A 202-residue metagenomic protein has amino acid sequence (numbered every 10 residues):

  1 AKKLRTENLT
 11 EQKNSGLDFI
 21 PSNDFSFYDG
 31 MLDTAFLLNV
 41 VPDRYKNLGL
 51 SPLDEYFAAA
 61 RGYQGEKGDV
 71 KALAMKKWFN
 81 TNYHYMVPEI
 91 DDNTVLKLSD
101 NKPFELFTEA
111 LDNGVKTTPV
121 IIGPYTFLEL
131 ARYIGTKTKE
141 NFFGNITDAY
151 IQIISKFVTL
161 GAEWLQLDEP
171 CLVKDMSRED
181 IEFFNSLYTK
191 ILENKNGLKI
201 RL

Functional and structural regions predicted by a protein language model:
A1-L202: Domain-level signal for soluble alpha/beta catalytic cores
